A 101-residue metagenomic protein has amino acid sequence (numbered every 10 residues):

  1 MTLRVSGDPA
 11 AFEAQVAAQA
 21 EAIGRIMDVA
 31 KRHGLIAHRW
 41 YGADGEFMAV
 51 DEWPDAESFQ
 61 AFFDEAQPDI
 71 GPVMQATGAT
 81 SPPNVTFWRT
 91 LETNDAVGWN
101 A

Functional and structural regions predicted by a protein language model:
M1-M48, E52-P68, Q75-A101: Short S/T/G/P-rich N-terminal loop/turn motif that feeds into the first structured element of a domain
